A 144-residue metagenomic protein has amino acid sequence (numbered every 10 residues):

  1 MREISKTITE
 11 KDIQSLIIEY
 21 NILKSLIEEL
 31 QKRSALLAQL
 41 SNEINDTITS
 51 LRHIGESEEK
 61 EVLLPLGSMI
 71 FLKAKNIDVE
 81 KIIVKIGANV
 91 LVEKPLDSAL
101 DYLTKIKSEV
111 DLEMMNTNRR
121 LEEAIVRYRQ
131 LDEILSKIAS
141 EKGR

Functional and structural regions predicted by a protein language model:
M1-R144: Intrinsically disordered, low-complexity regulatory regions in eukaryotic proteins
